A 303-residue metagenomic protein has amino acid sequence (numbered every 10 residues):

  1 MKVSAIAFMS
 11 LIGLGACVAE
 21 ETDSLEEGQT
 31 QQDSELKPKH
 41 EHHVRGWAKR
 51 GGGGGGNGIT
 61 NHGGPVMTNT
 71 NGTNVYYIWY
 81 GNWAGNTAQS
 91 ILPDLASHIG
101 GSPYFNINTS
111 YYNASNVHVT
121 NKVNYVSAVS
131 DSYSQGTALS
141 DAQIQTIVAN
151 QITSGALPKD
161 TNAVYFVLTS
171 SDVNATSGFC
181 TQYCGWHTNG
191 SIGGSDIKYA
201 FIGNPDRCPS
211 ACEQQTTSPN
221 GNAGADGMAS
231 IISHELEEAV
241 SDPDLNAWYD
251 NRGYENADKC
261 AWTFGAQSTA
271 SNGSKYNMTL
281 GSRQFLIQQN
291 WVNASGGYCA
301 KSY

Functional and structural regions predicted by a protein language model:
M1-I6: Bacterial N-terminal signal peptides that target proteins for export
L14-A16: C-terminal motif of bacterial Sec signal peptides marking the signal peptidase cleavage site
V18-E20: Bacterial signal peptide processing site
E35-Q151: N-terminal carbohydrate-binding/catalytic regions of secreted carbohydrate-active enzymes
N71-V75, D160-Y165, S195-K198, A225: Loop/turn elements at helix/coil->beta-strand transitions in domains of secreted/extracellular proteins
V119-N189: Active-site-proximal segments of metallohydrolase catalytic domains
Q182-D226, D242-Y303: Metalloprotease/metallohydrolase-associated module, dominated by Zn2+-dependent proteases
S230-D242: Active-site recognition of the HExxH zinc-binding catalytic motif
